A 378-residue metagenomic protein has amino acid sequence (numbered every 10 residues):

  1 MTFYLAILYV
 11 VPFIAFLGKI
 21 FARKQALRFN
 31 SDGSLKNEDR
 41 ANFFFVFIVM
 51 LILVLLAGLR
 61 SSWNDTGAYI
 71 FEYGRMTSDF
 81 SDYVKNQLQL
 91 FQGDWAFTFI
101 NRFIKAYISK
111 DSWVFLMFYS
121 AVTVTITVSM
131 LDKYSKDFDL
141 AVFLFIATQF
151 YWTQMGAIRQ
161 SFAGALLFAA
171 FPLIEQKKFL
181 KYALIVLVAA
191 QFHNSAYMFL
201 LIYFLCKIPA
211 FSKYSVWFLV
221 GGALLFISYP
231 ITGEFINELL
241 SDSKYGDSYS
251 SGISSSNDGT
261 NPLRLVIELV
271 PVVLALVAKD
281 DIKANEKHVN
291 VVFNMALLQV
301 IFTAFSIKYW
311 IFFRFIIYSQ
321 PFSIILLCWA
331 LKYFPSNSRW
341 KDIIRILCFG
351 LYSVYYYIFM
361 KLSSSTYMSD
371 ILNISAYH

Functional and structural regions predicted by a protein language model:
F44, G67-I70, M76, Y203-F315 (+1 more regions): Alpha-helical transmembrane segments and terminal signal-anchor/GPI-anchor hydrophobic tails, characterized by long
G67-R75, Q87-S109: Short hydrophobic/aromatic helix or loop-helix immediately within or flanking a transmembrane segment in polytopic
W95, Y107-V122: Loop-to-helix entry region of an early transmembrane alpha helix in multi-pass inner-membrane enzymes
V128-T148: Transmembrane-helix signature of polytopic, membrane-embedded enzymes that assemble or transfer cell-envelope glycans
F150, K181-L205, V300-T303: Membrane-interface alpha helices of multi-pass inner-membrane proteins
M155-S161: Short acidic/glycine- and proline-prone juxtamembrane loop motifs at membrane-interface regions of multi-pass membrane
L167-L180: Membrane-interface transmembrane helices that cradle and orient dolichyl/undecaprenyl
V220, S336-I358: Signature aromatic-anchored transmembrane alpha helix within multi-pass, membrane-resident enzymes that catalyze glycan
